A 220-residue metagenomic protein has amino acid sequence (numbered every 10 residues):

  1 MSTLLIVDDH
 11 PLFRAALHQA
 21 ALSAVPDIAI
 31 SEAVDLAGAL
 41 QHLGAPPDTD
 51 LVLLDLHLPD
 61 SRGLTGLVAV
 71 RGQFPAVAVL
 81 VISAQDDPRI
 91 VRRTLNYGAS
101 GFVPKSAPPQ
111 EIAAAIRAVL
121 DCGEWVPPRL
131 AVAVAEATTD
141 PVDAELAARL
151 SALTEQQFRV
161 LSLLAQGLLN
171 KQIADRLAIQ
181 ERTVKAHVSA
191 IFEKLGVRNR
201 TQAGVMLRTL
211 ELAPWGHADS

Functional and structural regions predicted by a protein language model:
V34-L51: Acidic, metal-coordinating helix/loop segments flanking the phosphotransfer/catalytic sites of two-component signaling
D35, R62-T65: Acidic catalytic/metal-coordinating carboxylates
D55-L56, S83: Active-site residues of response regulator receiver
P59: The feature encodes the CheY-like receiver
L64-A76, M206: Short amphipathic alpha-helix used as the core "switch/output" element in two-component signaling
V91-N96, G101, K105-S151, E155 (+2 more regions): Short, flexible helix-to-coil linker/hinge segments that flank and couple to helix-turn-helix
A144-T183: Helix-turn-helix DNA-binding segment
G167-Q202, M206: Recognition helix of helix-turn-helix DNA-binding domains
